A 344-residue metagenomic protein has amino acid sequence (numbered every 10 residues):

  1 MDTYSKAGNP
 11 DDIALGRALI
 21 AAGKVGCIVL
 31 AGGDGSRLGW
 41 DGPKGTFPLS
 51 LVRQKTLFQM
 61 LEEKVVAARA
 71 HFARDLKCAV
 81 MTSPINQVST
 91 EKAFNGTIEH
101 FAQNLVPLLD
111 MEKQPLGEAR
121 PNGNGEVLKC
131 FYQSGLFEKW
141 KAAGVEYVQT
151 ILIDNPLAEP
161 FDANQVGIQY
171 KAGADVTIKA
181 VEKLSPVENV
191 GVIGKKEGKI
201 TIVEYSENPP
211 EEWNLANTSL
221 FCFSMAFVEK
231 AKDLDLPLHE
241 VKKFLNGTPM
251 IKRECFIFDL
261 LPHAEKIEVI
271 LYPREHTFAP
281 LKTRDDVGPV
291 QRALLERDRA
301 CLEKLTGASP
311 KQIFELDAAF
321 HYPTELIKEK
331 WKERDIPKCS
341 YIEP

Functional and structural regions predicted by a protein language model:
M1-I98, P115-C130, F137-E138, A142 (+2 more regions): N-terminal glycine-rich phosphate-binding loop and ensuing alpha1 helix
M1-S5, T46-F47, C78, F101 (+10 more regions): Generic preference for hydrophobic/aromatic residues in regular secondary structure cores
V25-G32, E99, G135, E197-I200 (+2 more regions): Short, functional N-terminal and low-complexity linear motifs
C27-V29, V80, H100, T150 (+2 more regions): Structural beta-sheet core signal
L30-D34, P43, L51-V52, S83-N86 (+4 more regions): An acidic- and aromatic-residue-enriched active-site/binding cleft used to recognize and process polar
T97-K113: A conserved beta-strand->alpha-helix junction
W140, G144-L152, L157-F161, V166-A308: Catalytic core of tubulin tyrosine ligase-like
